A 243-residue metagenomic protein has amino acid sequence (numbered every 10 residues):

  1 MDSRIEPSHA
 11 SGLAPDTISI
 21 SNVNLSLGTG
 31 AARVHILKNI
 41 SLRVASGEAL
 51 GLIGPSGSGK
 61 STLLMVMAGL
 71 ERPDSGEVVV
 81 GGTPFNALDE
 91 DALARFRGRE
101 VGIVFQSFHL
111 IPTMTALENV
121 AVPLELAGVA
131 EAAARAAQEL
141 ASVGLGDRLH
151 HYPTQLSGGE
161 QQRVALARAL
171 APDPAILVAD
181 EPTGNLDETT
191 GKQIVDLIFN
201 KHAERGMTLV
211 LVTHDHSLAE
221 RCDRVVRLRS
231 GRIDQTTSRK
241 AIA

Functional and structural regions predicted by a protein language model:
M1-S26, Q235-A243: ABC-family P-loop ATPase nucleotide-binding domain
P15-I18, V23-S230: ABC family nucleotide-binding domain
